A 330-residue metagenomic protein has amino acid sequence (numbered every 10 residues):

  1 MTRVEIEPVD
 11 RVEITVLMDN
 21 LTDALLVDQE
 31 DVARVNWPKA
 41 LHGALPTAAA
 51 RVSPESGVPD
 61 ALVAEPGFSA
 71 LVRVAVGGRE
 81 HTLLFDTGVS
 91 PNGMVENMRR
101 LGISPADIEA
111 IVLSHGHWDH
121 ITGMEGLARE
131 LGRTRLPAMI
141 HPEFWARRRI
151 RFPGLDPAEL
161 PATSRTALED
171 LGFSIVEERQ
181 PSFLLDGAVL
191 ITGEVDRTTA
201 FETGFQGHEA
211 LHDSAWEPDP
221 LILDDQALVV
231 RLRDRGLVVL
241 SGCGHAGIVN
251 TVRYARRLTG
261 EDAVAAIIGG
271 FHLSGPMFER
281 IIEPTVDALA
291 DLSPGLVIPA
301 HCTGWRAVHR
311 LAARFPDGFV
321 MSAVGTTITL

Functional and structural regions predicted by a protein language model:
M1-V35, S182-T192: N-terminal amphipathic/basic leader segments beginning at the initiator methionine
E13-L17, L83-D86, V189-V195, L237-C243: Active-site-proximal beta-strand elements of phosphoester/diester hydrolases
N20-D23, N36-L101, L221, D225-L240: Conserved beta-strand hairpin/beta-sheet module of binuclear metal-dependent hydrolase folds, prominently
L25-L41, E202, Q206-L211: Short, polar loop/linker segments at the starts of domains and inter-domain junctions
V27-D28, R149-P153, E279, L311: Short acidic, glycine/serine/threonine-rich loops at helix termini
N92-I140, T259-A266: Active-site metal-binding motif and surrounding structural segment of the metallo-beta-lactamase
H117-I121, A215-T326: Cap/insert and terminal regions of metallo-dependent hydrolase folds
E143-Q226, V320-T329: Metallo-beta-lactamase
